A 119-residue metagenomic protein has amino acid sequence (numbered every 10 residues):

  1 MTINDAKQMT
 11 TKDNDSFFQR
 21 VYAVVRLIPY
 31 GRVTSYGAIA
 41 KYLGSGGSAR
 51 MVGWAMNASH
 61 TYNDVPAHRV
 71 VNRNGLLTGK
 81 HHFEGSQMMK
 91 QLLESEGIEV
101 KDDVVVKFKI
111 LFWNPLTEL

Functional and structural regions predicted by a protein language model:
T2-L119: Nucleic acid-binding interface residues in structured DNA/RNA-binding domains, emphasizing the DNA-engaging scaffolds
